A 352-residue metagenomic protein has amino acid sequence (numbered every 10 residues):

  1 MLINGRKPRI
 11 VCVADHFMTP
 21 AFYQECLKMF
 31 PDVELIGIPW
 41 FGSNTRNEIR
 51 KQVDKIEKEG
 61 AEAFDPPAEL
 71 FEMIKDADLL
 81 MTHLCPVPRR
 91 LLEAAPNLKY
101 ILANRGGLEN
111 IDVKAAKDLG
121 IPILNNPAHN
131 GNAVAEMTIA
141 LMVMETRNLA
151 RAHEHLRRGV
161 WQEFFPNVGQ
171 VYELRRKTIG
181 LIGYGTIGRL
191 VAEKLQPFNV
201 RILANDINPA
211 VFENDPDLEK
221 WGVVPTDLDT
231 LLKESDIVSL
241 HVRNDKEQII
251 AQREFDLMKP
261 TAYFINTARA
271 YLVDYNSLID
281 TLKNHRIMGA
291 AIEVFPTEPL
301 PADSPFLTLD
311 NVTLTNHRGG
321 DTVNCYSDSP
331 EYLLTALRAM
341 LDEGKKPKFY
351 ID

Functional and structural regions predicted by a protein language model:
M1-L79, L203: N-terminal glycine-/charge-rich "phosphate-binding" loop or analogous flexible N-terminal tail
L2-K7, K117, N125-A133, P296-D352: C-terminal helix-to-coil terminal segments
W40-T45, F198-D217: NAD(P)-binding Rossmann-fold cofactor-contacting core
F71-I74, L92-A95, L174, L231-K233 (+2 more regions): A short, aliphatic-rich alpha-helical micro-motif
K75-H155: Phosphate/diphosphate ligand-binding glycine-rich loop within oxidoreductases
A135-E154, K177, E193-V200, E331-M340: Oxidoreductase and adenylate-handling cofactor-binding alpha/beta cores
H155-L190: Glycine-rich NAD(P)-binding loop of Rossmann-like domains
P209-P305: Rossmann-like adenosine-cofactor binding region
